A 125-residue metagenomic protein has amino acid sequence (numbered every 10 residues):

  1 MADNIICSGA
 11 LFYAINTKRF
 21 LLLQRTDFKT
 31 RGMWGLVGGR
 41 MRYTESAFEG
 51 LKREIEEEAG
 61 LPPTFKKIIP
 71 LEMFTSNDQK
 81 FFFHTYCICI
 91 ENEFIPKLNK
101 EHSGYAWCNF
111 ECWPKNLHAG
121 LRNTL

Functional and structural regions predicted by a protein language model:
M1-L21, C87: Conserved N-terminal beta-strand and adjoining loop/helix that marks the start of the Nudix/MutT-like hydrolase domain
I15-T17, D27, M41: Short, glycine/serine-rich, charged loops/turns that create anion-binding and catalytic segments at active sites
L23-R25: GIY-YIG nuclease signature motif recognition
K29-G32: A conserved beta-turn-beta hairpin within the catalytic core of GNAT-like acetyltransferases that forms part
G35-L36: A short gly/proline-enriched turn/hairpin at secondary-structure junctions
G39-L125: Unchanged
